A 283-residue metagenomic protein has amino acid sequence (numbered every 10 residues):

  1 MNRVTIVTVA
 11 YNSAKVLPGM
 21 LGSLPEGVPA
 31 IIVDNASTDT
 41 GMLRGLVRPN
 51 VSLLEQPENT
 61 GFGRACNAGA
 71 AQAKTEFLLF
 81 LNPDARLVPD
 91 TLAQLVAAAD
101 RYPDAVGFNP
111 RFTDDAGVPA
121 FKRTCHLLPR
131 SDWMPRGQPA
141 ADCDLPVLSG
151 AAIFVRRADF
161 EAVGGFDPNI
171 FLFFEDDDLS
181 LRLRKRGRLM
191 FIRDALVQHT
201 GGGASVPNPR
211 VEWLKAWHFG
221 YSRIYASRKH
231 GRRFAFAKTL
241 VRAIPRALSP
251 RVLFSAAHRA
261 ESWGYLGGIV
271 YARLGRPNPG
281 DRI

Functional and structural regions predicted by a protein language model:
T8, N12-E26: Short, well-formed alpha-helical segments that are part of the catalytic scaffolds of diverse glycosyltransferases
V16-P18, T38-V47: Acidic helix N-cap motif at the loop->helix transition within catalytic regions of sugar-transfer enzymes
S23, I32-L43, E58: A conserved acidic beta->alpha catalytic loop
E58-T60, R64-A71, R86-G164, A204-S205: Acidic/His-rich active-site region of diverse nucleotide-sugar glycosyltransferases
L78: Short aromatic/hydrophobic "clamp" motif used to bind/position activated sugar donors
P146-G164, N169-L196: A short, conserved alpha-helix in the catalytic core of glycosyltransferases
R188-V211: Active-site donor/metal-binding and catalytic loop motifs of nucleotide-sugar-dependent glycosylation enzymes
L214-S222, R228, R232-I283: Non-catalytic, C-terminal membrane-associated alpha-helical segments of glycosyltransferases
